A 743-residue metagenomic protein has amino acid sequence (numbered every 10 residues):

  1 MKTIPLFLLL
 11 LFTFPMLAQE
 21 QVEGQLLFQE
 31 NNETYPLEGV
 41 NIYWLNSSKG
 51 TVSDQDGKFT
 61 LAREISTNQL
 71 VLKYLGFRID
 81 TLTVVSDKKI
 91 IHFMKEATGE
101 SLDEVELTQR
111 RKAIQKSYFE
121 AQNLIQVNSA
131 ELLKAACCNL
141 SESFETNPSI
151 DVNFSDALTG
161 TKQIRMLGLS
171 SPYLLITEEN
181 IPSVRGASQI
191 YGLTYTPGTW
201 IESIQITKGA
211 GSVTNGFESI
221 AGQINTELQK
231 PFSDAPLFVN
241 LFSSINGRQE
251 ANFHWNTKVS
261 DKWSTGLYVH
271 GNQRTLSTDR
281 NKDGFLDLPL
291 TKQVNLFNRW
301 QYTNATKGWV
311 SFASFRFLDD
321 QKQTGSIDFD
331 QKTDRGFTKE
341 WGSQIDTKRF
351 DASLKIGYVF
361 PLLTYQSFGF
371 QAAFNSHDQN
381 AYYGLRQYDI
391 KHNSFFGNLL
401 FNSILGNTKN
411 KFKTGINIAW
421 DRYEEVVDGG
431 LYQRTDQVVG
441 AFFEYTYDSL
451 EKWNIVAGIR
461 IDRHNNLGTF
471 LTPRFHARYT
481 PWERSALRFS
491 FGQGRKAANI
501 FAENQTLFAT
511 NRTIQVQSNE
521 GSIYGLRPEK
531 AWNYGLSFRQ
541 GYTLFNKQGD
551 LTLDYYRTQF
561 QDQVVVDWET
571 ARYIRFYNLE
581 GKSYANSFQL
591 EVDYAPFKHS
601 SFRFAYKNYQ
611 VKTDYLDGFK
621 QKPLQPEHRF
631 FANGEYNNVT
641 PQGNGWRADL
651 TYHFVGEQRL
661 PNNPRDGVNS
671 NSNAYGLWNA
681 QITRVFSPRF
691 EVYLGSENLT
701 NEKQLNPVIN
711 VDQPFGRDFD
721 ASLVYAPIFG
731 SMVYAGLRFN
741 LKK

Functional and structural regions predicted by a protein language model:
L27, N31-N32, E38-L45, K73-F77 (+3 more regions): Short, acidic, small-residue-rich periplasmic hinge/interaction motif at the N-terminus of Gram-negative outer-membrane
F59-A62, I181-K208, L296: Short acidic/polar hinge/loop motifs at secondary-structure boundaries that mediate gating or recognition
K88-M94, L140-S143, K162-R165, T177 (+5 more regions): N-terminal periplasmic accessory domains that precede and gate Gram-negative outer-membrane beta-barrel machines
S141-P182: Extracytoplasmic beta-strand/coil segments of soluble accessory domains associated with Gram-negative outer-membrane
R274-N295, Q301-F368, F374-H392: Flexible loop and strand-edge segments within Gram-negative outer membrane beta-barrel domains
S367-A381, T480, R488, Y524-N578 (+1 more regions): Membrane-embedded beta-barrel scaffold of Gram-negative outer-membrane proteins
D554-Q559, N578-P661: Gram-negative outer-membrane beta-barrel transporters
F654-P661, R684-K743: C-terminal beta-signal and adjacent terminal beta-strands/loops of Gram-negative outer-membrane beta-barrel proteins
